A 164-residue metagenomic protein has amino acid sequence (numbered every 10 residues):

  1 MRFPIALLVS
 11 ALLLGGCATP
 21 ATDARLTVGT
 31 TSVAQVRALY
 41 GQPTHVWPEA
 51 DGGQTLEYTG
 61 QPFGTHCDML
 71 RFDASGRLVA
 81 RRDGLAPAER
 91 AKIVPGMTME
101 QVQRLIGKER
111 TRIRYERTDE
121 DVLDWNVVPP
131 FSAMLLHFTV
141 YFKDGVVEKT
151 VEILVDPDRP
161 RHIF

Functional and structural regions predicted by a protein language model:
M1-L7: Bacterial N-terminal signal peptides that target proteins for export
L14-G16: C-terminal motif of bacterial Sec signal peptides marking the signal peptidase cleavage site
A18-P20: Bacterial signal peptide processing site
T22-R77, V94-F164: A cross-family detector of function-defining hotspots
D23-A24, A86-R90: Conserved short-loop catalytic and cofactor-binding motifs
R82-D83, E152: Beta-turn initiation residues at beta-strand->coil junctions
L85-A88, V155-P157: A short acidic/small-residue loop/turn micro-motif
